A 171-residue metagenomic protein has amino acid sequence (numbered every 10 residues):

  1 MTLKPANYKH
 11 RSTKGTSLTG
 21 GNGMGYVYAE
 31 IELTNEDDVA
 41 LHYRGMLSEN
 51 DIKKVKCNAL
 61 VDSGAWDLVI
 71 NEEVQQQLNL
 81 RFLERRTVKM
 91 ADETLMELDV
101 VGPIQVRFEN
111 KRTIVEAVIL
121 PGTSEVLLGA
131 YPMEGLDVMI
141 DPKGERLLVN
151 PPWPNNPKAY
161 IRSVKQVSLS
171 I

Functional and structural regions predicted by a protein language model:
M1-I171: Pepsin/retropepsin-fold aspartyl endopeptidases
